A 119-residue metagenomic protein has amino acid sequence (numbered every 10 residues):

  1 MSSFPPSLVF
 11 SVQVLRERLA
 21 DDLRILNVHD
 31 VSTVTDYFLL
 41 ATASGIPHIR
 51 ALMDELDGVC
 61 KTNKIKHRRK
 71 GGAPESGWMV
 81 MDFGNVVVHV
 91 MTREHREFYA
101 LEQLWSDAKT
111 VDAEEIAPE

Functional and structural regions predicted by a protein language model:
M1-V34, A43-M81, M91-H95, L104-E119: Polybasic/polar functional segments that serve as interface/processing modules
E97-Y99: Switch/connector loops and helix/strand junctions flanking conserved nucleotide-binding motifs in nucleotide-processing
